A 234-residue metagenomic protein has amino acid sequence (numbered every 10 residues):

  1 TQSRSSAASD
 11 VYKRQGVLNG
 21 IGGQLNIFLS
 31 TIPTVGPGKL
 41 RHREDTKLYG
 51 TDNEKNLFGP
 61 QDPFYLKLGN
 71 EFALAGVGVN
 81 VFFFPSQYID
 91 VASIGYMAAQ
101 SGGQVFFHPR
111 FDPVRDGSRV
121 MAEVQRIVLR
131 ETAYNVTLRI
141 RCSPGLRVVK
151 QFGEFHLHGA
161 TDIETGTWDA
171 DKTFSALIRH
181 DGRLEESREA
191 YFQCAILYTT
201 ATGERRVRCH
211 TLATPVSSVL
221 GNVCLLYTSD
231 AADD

Functional and structural regions predicted by a protein language model:
T1-A8, Y12, Y227-D234: Single conserved hydrophobic/aromatic residue that forms the stacking wall/gate of nucleotide- or nucleobase-binding
Q2-S3, G38, F111, Q151 (+2 more regions): A generic "cationic amphipathic patch" detector
S9-G16, I21-Q24, L29-A92: VWA/integrin I-like adhesion module and closely mimicked acidic/polar interface patches used
N26-G36, H42-T46, Y96-G102, C194-T199 (+1 more regions): Amphipathic alpha-helical scaffolding segments
L40-K55, L157, T211-L220, C224: Aromatic/acidic cage segments in peptide-binding pockets
G59-A201: Acidic, polar loop-rich interaction surfaces within structured domains
L184-S229: Long, acidic serine/threonine- and proline-rich intrinsically disordered regions
